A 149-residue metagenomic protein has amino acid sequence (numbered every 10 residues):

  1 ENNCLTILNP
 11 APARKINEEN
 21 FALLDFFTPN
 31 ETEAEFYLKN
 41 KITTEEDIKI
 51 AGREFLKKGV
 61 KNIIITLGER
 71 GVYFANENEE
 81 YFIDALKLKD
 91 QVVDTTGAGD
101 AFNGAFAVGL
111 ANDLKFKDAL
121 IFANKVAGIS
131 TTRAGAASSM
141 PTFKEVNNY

Functional and structural regions predicted by a protein language model:
E1-I50, R70-V72: Conserved beta-alpha-beta core of the PfkB/ribokinase-like small-molecule kinase fold
K15-N20, E45-Y149: Conserved phosphate-binding/catalytic region of the ribokinase-like
